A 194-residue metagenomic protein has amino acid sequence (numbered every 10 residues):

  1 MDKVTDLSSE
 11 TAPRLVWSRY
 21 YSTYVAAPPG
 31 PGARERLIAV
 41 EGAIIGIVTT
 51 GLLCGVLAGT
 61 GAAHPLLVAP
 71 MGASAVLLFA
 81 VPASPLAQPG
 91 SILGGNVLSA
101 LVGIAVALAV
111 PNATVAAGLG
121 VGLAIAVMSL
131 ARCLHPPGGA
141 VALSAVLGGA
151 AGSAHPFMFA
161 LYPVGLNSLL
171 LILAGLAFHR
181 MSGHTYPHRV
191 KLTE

Functional and structural regions predicted by a protein language model:
M1-V97, L101, V110-G118, G152-G165 (+1 more regions): Alpha-helical transmembrane segments and their membrane-interface boundaries that form or gate the permeation pathway
V76, S99, P136, A142-L143: Short, electropositive, low-hydrophobicity segments enriched in small/polar residues
V81-S91, M128-G139: Membrane-helix interface "capping/anchor" motifs
V102-N112, A116-C133, A142-G148, G175-H179: Short helix-perturbing small/polar motifs within transmembrane alpha-helices
A131, P137-A140, S144-L161, G165: Membrane-interface helix-loop-helix junctions at boundaries between adjacent transmembrane segments
